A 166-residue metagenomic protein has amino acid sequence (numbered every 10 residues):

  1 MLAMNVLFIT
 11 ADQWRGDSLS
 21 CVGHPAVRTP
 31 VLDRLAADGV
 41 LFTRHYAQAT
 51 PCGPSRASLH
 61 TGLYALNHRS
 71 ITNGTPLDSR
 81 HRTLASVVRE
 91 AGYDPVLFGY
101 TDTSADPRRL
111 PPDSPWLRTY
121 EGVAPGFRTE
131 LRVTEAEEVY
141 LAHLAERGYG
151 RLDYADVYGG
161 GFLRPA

Functional and structural regions predicted by a protein language model:
M1-A49, R89-E90: Active-site-proximal N-terminal segment of extracellular/periplasmic enzymes that hydrolyze or transfer
M4, T29-V31, T50, P54 (+3 more regions): Proline-centered helix-kink/hinge sites
A11, C21-G23, G39-T61, P76-L77 (+1 more regions): Short, solvent-exposed turn/loop segments enriched in Gly/Ser/Thr/Pro and often Arg
R15-S18, G23, F42, S55-R56 (+4 more regions): Glycine-rich, flexible loop/turn motifs
P30, P54-S55, T72, S79: A conserved catalytic-core signature of glycosyltransferases
T61-A166: Catalytic-site neighborhoods of secreted/periplasmic enzymes that process anionic sulfate/phosphate groups
